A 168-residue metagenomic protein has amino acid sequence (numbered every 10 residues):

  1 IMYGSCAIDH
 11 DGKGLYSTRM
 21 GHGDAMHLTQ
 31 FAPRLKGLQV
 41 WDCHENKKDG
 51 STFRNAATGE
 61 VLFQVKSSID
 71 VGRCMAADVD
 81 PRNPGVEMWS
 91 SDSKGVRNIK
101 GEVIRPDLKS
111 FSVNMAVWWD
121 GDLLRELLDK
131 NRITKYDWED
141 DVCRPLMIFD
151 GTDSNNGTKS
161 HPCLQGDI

Functional and structural regions predicted by a protein language model:
I1-I168: Extracytoplasmic/lumenal domain signature
